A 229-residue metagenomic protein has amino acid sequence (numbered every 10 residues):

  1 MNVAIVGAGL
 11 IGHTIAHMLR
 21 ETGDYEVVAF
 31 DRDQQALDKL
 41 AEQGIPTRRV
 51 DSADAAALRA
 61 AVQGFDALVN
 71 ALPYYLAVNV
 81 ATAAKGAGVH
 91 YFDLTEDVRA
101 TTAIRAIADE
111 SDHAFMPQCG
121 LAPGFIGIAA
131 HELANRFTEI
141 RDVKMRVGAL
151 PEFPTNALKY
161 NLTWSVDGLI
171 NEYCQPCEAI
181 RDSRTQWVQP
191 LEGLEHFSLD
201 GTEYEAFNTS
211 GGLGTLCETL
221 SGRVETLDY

Functional and structural regions predicted by a protein language model:
V3-G7: Conserved N-terminal Rossmann-fold NAD(P)-binding element of oxidoreductases
G9, D31-D33: Residues in the short beta-alpha loop(s) of Rossmann-like NAD(P)-binding domains
G12-H13: N-terminal Rossmann-fold NAD(P) dinucleotide-binding loop
D33-A36, V98: Helix N-cap at the beta1-alpha1 junction of Rossmann-like dinucleotide-binding domains, i.e., the first residues
D51-G64, L76: Conserved Rossmann-fold cofactor-binding substructure of NAD(P)-dependent oxidoreductases
D66-A81, G88, L94-R99: N-terminal glycine-rich "phosphate-gripper" loop used for MgATP/nucleotide binding and carboxylate activation
L94-P117: Rossmann-fold NAD(P)-binding glycine/threonine-rich loop
R136-Y229: C-terminal catalytic/substrate-binding lobe primarily of soluble NAD(P)-dependent oxidoreductases
